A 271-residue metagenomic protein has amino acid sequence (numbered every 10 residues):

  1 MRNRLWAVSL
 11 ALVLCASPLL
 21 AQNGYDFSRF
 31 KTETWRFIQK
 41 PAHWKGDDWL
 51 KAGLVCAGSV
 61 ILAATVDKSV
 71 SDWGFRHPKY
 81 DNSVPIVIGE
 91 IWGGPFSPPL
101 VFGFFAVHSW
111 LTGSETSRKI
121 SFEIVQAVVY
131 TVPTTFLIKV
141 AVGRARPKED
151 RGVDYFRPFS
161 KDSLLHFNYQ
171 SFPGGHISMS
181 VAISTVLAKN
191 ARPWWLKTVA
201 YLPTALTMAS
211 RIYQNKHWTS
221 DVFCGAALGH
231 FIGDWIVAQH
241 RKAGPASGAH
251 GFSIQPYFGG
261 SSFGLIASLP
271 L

Functional and structural regions predicted by a protein language model:
R2-K51, E90-P99, L111-L271: Replace "edges of transmembrane helices
A52-C56: Alpha-helical transmembrane segments
G58, V101-F105: Well-ordered alpha-helical segments within folded domains of soluble proteins
S59-K68: Alpha-helical transmembrane segments of multi-pass membrane proteins
D67-H77: Interfacial/capping segments of alpha-helical transmembrane domains
K79-W92: Juxtamembrane helix-capping/reentrant segments at transmembrane boundaries
F105-A106, A205: Hydrophobic transmembrane alpha-helices of multi-pass, membrane-embedded glycosylation machinery
